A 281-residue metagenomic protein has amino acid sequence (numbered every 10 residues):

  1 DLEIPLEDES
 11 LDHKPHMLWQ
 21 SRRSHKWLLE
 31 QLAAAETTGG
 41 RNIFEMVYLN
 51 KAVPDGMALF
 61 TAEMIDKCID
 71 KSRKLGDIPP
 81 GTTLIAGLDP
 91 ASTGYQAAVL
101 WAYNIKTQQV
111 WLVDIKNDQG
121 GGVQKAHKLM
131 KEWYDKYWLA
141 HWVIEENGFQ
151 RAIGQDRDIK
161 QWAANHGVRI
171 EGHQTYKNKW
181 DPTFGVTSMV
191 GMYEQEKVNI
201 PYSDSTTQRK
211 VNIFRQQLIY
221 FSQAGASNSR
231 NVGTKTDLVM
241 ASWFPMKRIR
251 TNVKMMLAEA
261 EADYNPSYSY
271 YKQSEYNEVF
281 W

Functional and structural regions predicted by a protein language model:
D1-S21, K26-W27, A33-A34, K51 (+3 more regions): Mg2+-dependent endonuclease catalytic cores in nucleic-acid-processing enzymes, primarily RNase H-like
L6-L88: ATPase catalytic-site recognition across NTP-hydrolyzing enzymes
M46, N50, V239-R250: Short, hydrophobic/amphipathic alpha-helical patches that form generic packing surfaces within helical domains
M57, W243-W281: Acidic two-metal-ion nuclease catalytic site recognized across multiple nuclease folds, prominently DnaQ/RNase D-T
D89, E145, D237-M240: Acidic active-site catalytic centers that drive phospho-/nucleotidyl reactions and related ester hydrolyses
P90-G94: Long hydrophobic segments that form regular secondary structure
Q96-W101: Short beta-strand scaffold segments in enzyme catalytic cores
N178-W180, N228-L238: Structural motif
